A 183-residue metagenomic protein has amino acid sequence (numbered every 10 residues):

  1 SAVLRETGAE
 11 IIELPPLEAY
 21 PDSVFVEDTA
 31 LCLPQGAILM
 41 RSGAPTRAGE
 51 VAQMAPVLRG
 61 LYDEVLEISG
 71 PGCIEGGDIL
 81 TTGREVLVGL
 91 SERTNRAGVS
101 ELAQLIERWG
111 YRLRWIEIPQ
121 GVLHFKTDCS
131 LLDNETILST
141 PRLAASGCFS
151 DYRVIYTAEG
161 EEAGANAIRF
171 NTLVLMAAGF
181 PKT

Functional and structural regions predicted by a protein language model:
S1-T183: The feature marks the mature, well-folded catalytic cores of soluble enzymes
